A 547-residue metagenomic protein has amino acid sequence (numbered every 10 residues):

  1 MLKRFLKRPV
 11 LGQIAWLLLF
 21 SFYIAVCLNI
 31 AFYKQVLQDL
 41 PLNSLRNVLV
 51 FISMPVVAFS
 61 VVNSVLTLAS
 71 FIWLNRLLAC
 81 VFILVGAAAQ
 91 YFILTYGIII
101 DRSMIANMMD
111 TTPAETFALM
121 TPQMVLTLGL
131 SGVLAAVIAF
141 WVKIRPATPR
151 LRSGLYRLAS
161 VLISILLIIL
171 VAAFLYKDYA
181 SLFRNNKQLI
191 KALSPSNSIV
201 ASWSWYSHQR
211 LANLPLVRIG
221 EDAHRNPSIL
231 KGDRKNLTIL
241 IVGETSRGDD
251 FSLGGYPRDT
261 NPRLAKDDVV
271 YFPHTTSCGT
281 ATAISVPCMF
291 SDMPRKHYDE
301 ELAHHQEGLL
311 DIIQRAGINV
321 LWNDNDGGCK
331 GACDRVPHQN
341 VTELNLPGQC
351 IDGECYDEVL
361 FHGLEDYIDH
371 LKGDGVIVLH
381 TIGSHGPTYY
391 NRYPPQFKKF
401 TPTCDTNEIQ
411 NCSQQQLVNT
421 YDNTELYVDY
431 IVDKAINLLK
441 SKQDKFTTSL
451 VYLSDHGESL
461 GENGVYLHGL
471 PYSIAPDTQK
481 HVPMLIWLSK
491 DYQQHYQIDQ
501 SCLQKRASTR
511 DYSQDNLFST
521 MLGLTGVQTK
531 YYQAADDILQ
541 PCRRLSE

Functional and structural regions predicted by a protein language model:
M1-A192: Transmembrane and membrane-interface helices of multi-pass, inner-membrane envelope-modifying transferases
L68-L77, Y96, I312-W322, Y367-H370 (+6 more regions): Catalytic cores of PAPS-dependent sulfotransferases and nucleotide-sugar/CMP/GDP-dependent glycosyltransferases
A172-L240, T245-T406, H481, T509 (+1 more regions): Active-site-proximal alpha/beta segments of enzymes that process anionic O-linked groups
N186-A192, H297-E300, G348-I351, Q414-D429 (+4 more regions): Active-site rim elements
I239, T424-G469, F518-M521: Metal-dependent active-site segment of extracytoplasmic phospho-/sulfohydrolases and closely related
G255-D259, D444-T447, V451-Q497, Y532-A534: Histidine-centered active-site microenvironments of extracellular/periplasmic hydrolases and transferases
H362-E365, C404-L450, I486, S508: A long, amphipathic alpha-helix that forms part of the scaffold/cap immediately adjacent to metal-dependent active
P395-Q416, Y492-S501: Flexible internal linker/loop segments at domain or repeat junctions
